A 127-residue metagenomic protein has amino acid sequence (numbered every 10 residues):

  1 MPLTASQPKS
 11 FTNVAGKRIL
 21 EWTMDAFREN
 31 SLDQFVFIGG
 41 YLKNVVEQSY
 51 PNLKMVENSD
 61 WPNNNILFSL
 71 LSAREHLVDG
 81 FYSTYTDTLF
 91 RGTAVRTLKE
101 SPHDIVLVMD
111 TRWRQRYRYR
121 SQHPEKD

Functional and structural regions predicted by a protein language model:
M1, V45, R91-G92, R116: Glycine/Thr-rich phosphate-binding loops of Rossmann-like dinucleotide-binding domains
M1-V14: Glycine-rich N-terminal loop/short-helix segment of MobA-like nucleotidyltransferase
A5, D25, Q48-P51, A94-T97 (+1 more regions): Short amphipathic alpha-helical segments
P8, V78, P124-K126: A structure-centric signal for secondary-structure junctions around beta-strands
N13, K17-S83: Conserved N-terminal catalytic core of the sugar/cofactor nucleotidyltransferase
M24-D25, K43, V78, R91-H103: Short alpha-helix within the catalytic core of nucleotide-sugar-dependent glycosyltransferases
T86-L89: The conserved acidic donor/metal-binding loop of glycosyltransferases
G92-D127: Conserved core of the sugar-phosphate nucleotidyltransferase
